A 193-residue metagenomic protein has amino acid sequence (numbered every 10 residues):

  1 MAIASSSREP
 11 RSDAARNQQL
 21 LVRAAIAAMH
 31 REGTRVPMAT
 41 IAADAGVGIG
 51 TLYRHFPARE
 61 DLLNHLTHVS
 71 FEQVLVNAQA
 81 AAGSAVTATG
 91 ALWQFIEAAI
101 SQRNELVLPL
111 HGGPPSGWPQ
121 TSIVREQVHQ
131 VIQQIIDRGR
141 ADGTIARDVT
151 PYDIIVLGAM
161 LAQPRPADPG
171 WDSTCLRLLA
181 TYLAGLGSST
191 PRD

Functional and structural regions predicted by a protein language model:
M1-R35, A39-D44, D61-N64: Basic, helix-initiating cap at the start of DNA-binding domains
M1-S5, H129-D148, A167-D193: C-terminal peripheral helix-coil segments that are non-catalytic and often amphipathic
I3, A15, Q19, R23 (+8 more regions): Generic detection of well-ordered alpha-helical segments
L20, T40, G90-A98, D153-L157 (+2 more regions): Amphipathic alpha-helical interaction segments
G33-T34, R54, A146: Helix-turn-helix/winged-helix DNA-binding modules
G46-F56: Short hydrophobic/aromatic patch on the recognition helix
D61, Q94, A98-Q134, A159-D168: Short secondary-structure transition hinges
H65, E72, V76-E105, Q120: Hydrophobic alpha-helical connector segments
